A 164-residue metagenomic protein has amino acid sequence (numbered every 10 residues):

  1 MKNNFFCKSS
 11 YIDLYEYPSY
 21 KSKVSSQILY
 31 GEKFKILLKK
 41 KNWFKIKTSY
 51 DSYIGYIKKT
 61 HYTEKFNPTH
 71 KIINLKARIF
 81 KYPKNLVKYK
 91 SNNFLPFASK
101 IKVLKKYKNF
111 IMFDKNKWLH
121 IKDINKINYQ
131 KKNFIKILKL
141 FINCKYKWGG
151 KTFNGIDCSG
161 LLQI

Functional and structural regions predicted by a protein language model:
M1-N3, S19, K23-S26, Y30-I79 (+2 more regions): Boundary regions of SH3-family modules and the immediately adjacent low-complexity/disordered segments in eukaryotic
E16: Basic/aromatic DNA-contact patch characteristic of tyrosine site-specific recombinases
L138, G150-I164: Active-site nucleophilic cysteine motif
K145-G149: Helix-biased detector of long, well-ordered alpha-helical tracts
